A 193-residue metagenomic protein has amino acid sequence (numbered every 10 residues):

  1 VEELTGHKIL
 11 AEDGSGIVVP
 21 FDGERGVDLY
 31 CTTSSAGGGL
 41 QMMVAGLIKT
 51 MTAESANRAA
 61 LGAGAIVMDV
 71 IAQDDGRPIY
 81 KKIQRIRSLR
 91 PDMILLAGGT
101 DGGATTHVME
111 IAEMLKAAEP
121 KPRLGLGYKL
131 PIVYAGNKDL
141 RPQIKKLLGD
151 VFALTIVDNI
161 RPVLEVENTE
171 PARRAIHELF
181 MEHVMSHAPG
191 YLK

Functional and structural regions predicted by a protein language model:
E2-K193: Nucleotide/phosphate-binding catalytic cleft detector across ATP-hydrolyzing and phosphate-transferring enzymes
